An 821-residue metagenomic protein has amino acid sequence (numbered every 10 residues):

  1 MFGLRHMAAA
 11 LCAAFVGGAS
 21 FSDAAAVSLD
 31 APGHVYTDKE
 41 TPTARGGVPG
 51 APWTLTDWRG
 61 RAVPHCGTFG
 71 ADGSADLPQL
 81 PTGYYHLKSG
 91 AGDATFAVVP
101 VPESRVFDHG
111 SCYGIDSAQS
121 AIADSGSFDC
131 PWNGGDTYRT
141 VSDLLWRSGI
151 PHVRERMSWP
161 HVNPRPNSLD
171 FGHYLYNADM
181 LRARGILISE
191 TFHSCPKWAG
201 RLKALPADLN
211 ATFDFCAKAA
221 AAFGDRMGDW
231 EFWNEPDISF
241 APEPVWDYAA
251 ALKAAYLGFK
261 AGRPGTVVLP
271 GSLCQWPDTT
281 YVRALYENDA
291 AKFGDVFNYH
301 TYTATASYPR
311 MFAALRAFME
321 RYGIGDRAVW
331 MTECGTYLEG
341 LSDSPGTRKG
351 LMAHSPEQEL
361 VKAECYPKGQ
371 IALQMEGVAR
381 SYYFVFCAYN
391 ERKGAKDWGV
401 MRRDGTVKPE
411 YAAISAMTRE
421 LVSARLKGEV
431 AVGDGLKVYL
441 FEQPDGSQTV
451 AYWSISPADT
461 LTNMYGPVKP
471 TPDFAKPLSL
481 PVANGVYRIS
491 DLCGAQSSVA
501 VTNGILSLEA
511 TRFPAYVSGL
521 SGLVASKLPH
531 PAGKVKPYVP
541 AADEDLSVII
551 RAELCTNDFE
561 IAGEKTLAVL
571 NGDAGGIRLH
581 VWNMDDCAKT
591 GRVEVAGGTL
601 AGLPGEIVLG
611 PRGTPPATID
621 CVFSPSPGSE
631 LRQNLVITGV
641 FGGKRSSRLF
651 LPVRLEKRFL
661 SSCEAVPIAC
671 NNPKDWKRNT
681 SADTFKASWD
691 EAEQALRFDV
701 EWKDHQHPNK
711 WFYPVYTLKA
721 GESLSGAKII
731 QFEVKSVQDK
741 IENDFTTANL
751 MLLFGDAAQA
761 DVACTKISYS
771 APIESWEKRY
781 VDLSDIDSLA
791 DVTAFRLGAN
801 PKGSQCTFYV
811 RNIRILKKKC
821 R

Functional and structural regions predicted by a protein language model:
D30-A31, T54-W58, A431-G485, C587-K589: Carbohydrate-binding surface patches
V99-K218, E231, D237: N-terminal substrate-binding region of glycoside hydrolase catalytic domains
H109-S111, W230, L528-L546, P652-T684: Extracellular carbohydrate-recognition regions
R165-S168, A199-V296, H300-A317, G340-K368 (+1 more regions): Active-site cleft segment of glycoside hydrolase catalytic domains centered on the general acid/base Glu
S342-S415, E429-G435, P444: Aromatic/acidic polysaccharide-binding cleft in carbohydrate-active enzymes
A500-R551: C-terminal beta-strand-rich structural cap/linker in extracellular carbohydrate-active enzymes
F685-W711: Short carbohydrate-recognition loop motifs
H705-D791, S804-Y809, R814-K818: Extracellular ligand-binding interfaces
